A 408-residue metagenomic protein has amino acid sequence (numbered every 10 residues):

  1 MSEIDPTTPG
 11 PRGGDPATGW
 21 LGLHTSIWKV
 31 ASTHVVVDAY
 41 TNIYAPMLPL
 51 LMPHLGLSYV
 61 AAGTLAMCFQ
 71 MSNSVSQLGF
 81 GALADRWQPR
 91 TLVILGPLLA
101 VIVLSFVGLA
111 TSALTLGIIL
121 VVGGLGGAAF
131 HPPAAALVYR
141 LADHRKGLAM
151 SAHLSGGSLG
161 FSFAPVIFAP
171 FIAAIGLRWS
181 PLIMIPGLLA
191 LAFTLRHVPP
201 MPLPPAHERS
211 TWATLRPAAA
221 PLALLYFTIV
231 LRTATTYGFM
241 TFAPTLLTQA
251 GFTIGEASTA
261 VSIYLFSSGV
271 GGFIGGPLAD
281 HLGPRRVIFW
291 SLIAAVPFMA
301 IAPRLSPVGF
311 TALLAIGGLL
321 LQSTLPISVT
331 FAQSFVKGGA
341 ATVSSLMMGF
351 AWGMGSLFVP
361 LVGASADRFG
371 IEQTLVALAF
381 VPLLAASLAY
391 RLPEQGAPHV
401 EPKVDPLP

Functional and structural regions predicted by a protein language model:
N42, Q70-L78, S162, L265-F273 (+1 more regions): Residue-level signature of mid-helix packing/kink "hotspots" within the transmembrane helices of 12-pass Major
Y44-A45, A220-G272: Extracytoplasmic gate region of multi-pass secondary transporters
G56, Q88, L109-L114, D143 (+2 more regions): Helix-breaking motifs and short loop linkers at transmembrane-helix boundaries and internal kinks in secondary membrane
V75-A113: Conserved MFS/SLC helix-loop-helix module at the cytosolic interface between two early adjacent transmembrane helices
I119-G156: Cytoplasmic helix-loop-helix junction between adjacent transmembrane helices in 12-TM secondary transporters
H153-P199: Helix-loop-helix hairpin linking two adjacent transmembrane segments in secondary transporters
L282-S328: C-terminal transmembrane helical hairpin of 12-TM major facilitator-type secondary transporters
K337-R368: A late C-terminal transmembrane helix in Major Facilitator Superfamily
